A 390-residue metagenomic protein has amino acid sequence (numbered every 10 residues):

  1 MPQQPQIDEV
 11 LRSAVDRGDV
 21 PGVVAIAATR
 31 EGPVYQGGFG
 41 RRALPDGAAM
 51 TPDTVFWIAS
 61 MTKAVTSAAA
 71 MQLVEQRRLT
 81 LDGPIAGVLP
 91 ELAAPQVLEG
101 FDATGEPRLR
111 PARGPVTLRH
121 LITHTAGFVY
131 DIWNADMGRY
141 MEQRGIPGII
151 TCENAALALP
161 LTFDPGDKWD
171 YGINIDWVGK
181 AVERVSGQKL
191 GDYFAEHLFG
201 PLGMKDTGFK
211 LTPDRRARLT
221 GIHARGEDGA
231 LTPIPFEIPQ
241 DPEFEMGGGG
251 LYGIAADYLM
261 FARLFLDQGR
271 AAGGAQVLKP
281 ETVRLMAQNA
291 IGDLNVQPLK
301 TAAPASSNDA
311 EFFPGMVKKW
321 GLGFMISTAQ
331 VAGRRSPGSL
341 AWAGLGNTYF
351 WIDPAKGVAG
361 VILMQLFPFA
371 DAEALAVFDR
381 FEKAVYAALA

Functional and structural regions predicted by a protein language model:
P2-I58, R78-T80, V97-A103, F236 (+1 more regions): Short, conserved catalytic-motif segment at the N-terminal edge
Q3, I7, I58, T62 (+5 more regions): Hydrophobic (often cysteine-bearing) scaffold residues that line and stabilize catalytic clefts of nucleotide/cofactor
I7-R12, A25, E31, W57-L89 (+3 more regions): Active-site SXXK
V34, W351, G357-L366: Short, well-ordered beta-strand elements
G87-R334: Short, surface-exposed loop or secondary-structure junction motifs that flank catalytic or metal-binding residues
P242-L251, S339-W351, Q365-F369: Glycine-rich phosphate/pyrophosphate-binding beta-alpha loops
L366-A390: Generic C-terminus detector
